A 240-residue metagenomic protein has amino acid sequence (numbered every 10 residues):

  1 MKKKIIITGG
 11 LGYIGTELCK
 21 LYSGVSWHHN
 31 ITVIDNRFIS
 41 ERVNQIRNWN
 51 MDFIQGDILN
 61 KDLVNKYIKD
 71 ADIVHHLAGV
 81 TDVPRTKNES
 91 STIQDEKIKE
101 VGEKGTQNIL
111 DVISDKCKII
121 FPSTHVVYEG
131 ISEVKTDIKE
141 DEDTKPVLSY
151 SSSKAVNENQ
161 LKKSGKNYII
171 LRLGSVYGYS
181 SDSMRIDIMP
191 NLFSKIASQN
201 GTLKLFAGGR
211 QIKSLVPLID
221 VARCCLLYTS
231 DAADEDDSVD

Functional and structural regions predicted by a protein language model:
I7-S23: N-terminal Rossmann NAD(P)H-binding glycine-rich loop of SDR-like oxidoreductase domains
I58-E100: NAD(P)H-binding glycine-rich loop region in Rossmannoid oxidoreductase-like domains and their noncatalytic homologs
Q107-V147: Conserved Rossmann-fold NAD(P)-dependent oxidoreductase catalytic core, especially the SDR/UDP-sugar
S153: Active-site helix of classical SDR
N159-K213, L218-A222: NAD(P)-dependent short-chain dehydrogenase/reductase
Y228-D240: Single conserved hydrophobic/aromatic residue that forms the stacking wall/gate of nucleotide- or nucleobase-binding
